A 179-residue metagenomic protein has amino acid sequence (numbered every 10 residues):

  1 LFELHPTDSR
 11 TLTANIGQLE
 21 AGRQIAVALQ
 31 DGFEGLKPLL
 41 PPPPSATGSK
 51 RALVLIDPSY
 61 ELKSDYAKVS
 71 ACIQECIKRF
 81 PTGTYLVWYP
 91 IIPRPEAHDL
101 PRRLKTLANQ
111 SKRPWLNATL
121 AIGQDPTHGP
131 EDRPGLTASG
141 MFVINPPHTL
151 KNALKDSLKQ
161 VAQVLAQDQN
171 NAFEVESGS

Functional and structural regions predicted by a protein language model:
L1-S179: Class I S-adenosyl-L-methionine-dependent methyltransferase catalytic core
